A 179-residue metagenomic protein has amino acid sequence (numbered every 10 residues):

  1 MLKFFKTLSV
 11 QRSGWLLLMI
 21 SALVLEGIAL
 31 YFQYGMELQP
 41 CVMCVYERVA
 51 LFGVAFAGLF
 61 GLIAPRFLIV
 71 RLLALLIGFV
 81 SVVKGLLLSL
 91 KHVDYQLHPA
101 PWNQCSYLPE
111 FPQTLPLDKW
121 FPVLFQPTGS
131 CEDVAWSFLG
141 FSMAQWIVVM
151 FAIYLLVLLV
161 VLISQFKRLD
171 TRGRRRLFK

Functional and structural regions predicted by a protein language model:
M1-S9: Short, Lys/Arg-rich, polar N-terminal cytosolic tail immediately upstream of the first transmembrane signal-anchor
S9-M19, R66-L86, L156: Interfacial segments of alpha-helical transmembrane regions
I20-Q39, G58-G61, V123: Immediate flanking context of iron-sulfur cluster ligation sites
I28-Q33, V83-P99, L117: C-terminal TM-helix exit segments that contain a strictly Trp-centered aromatic cap at the helix terminus
L38-R48, A74, Q104-S106: Non-cytosolic membrane-interface motifs at loop->transmembrane helix junctions
L59-F67, L159-F166: Structural signal for the C-terminal ends of transmembrane alpha-helices and the immediately following loop
Q96-S142: Extracytosolic (periplasmic/ER-lumenal) interhelical loops and adjacent juxtamembrane/interface segments of multi-pass
Q126-K179: A hydrophobic membrane-anchoring alpha-helix module
